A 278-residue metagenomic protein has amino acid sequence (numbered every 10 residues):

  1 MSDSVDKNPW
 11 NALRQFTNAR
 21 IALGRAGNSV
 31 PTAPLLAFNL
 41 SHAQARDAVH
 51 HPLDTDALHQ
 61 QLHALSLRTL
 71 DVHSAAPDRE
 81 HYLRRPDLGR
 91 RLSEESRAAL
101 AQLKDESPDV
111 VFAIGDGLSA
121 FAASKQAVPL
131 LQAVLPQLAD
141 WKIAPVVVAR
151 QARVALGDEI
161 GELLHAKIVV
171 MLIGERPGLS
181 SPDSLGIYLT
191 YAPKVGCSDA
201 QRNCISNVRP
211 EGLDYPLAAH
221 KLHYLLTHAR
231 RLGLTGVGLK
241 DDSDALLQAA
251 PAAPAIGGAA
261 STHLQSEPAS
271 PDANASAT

Functional and structural regions predicted by a protein language model:
M1-D87, R97, A245: Active-site loop/lid in soluble adenylation, ligation, and acyl-transfer enzymes
L53, L67, D87, K125 (+5 more regions): Conserved active-site and cofactor/substrate-binding residues in soluble primary-metabolism enzymes
L62-A64, Q102-E106, G161-H165, L179-S181 (+1 more regions): Solvent-exposed alpha-helices and their adjacent loops that cap or buttress functional pockets in soluble metabolic
R84, A123-Q126, D158-E159, S181-L185: Short acidic, glycine/serine/threonine-rich loops at helix termini
D109-F121, V170-L172, S206: Short glycine-rich or small-residue beta-strand-to-loop segments that form or flank ligand, phosphate, metal/Fe-S
G117-L131, L135-D140: Conserved nucleotide-cofactor-binding alpha/beta core module
P136-P182: A contiguous pocket-lining binding segment that forms or flanks enzyme active sites
E175-T278: C-terminal functional extensions of proteins
